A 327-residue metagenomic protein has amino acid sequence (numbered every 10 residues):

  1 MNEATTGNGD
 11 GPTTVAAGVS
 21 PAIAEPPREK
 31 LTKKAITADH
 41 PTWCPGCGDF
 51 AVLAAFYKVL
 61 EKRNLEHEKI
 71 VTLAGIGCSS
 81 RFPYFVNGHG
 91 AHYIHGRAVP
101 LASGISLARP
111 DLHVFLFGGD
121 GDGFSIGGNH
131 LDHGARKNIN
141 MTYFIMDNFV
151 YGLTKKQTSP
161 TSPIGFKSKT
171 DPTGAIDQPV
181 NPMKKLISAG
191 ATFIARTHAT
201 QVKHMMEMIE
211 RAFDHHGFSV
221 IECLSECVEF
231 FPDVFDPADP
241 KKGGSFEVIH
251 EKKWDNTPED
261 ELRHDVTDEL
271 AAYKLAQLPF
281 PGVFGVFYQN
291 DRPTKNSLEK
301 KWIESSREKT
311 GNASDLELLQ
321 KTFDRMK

Functional and structural regions predicted by a protein language model:
N2-E29, A38-D39, C227-K327: Flexible, low-complexity linker and terminal segments
K30-I94: Active-site diphosphate/adenylate-binding microenvironment
T72-L73, Y143-D147, V286-Q289: Short internal beta-strands
I76-C78, N148-V150, Q201, L224-E229 (+1 more regions): Glycine-rich beta-alpha junction loops
I76-G152: Thiamine diphosphate
D111, S159-A212: Conserved thiamine diphosphate
A191-K241, S245: ATP/pyrophosphate-binding catalytic subdomain of soluble kinases
